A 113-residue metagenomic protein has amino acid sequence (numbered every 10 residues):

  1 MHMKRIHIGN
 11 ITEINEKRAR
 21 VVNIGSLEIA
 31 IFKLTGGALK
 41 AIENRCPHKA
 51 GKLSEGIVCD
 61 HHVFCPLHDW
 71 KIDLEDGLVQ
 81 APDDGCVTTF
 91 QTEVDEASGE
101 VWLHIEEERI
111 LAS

Functional and structural regions predicted by a protein language model:
M1-I24: Zn-dependent metallo-beta-lactamase
A19-S113: Rieske [2Fe-2S] iron-sulfur-binding domain
